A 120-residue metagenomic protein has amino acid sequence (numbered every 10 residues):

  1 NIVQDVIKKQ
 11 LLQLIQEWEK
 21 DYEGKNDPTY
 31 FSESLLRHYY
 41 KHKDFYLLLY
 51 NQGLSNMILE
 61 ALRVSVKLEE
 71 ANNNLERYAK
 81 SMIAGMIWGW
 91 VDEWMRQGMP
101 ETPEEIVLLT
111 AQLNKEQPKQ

Functional and structural regions predicted by a protein language model:
N1-E19, Y40: An amphipathic alpha-helix adjacent to DNA-recognition modules
N1-V3, S34, Y40-Y46, Q52 (+2 more regions): Basic/polar phosphate-binding segments, predominantly the helix-turn-helix DNA-binding elements of transcriptional
I2, V6, Q10, D27 (+5 more regions): Residue-level detector of well-ordered alpha-helical segments, enriched for hydrophobic/aromatic packing positions
E17, D21, H42, E69-N72 (+2 more regions): Basic, amphipathic alpha-helical hairpins
W18-D44: Hydrophobic alpha-helical connector segments
Y50-G85, K115, K119: Amphipathic alpha-helical packing segments from all-alpha helical-bundle domains
L75-Q97, E101-Q117: Hydrophobic alpha-helical segments that form the core of small-molecule binding pockets and/or dimer interfaces
